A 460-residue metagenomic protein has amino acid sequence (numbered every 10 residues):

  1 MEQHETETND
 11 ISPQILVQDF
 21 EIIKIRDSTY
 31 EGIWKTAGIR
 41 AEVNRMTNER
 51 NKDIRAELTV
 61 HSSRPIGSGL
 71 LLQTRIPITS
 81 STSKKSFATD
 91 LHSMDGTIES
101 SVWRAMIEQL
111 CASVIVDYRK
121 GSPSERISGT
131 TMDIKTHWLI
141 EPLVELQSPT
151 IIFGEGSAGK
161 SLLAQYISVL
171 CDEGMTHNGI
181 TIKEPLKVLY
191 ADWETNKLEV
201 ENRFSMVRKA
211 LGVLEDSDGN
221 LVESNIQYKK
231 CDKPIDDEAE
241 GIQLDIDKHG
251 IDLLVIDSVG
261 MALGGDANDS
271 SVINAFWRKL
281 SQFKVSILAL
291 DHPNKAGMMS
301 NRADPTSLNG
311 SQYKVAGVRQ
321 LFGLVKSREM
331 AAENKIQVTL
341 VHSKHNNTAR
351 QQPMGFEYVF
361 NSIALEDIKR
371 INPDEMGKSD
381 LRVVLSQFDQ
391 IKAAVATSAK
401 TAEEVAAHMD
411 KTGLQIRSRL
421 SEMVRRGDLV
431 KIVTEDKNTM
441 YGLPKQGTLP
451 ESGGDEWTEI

Functional and structural regions predicted by a protein language model:
M1-I39, D247-K248, M330-I460: C-terminal regions of RecA-like/P-loop NTPase motor modules
M1-V116, I460: N-terminal nucleic-acid engagement/recognition segments and initiation subdomains in replication, restriction
G32, R45-M46, K183-A267, S271 (+1 more regions): Conserved inter-motif catalytic segment of the P-loop NTP-binding fold
R104-S122, I363-E375: Short, structured interface segments
L110-V207, L214: The Walker A/P-loop phosphate-binding site
T130-H137, D236-D237, R302-P305: Short gly/ser/thr-rich secondary-structure transition/capping motifs
I151-I152, S157, S161-L162, A191 (+2 more regions): Phosphate-binding/switch region of NTP-binding enzymes
I180-K183, I246-K248, L280-F283, V315: Conserved catalytic network of the ASCE P-loop NTPase/AAA+ motor domain
